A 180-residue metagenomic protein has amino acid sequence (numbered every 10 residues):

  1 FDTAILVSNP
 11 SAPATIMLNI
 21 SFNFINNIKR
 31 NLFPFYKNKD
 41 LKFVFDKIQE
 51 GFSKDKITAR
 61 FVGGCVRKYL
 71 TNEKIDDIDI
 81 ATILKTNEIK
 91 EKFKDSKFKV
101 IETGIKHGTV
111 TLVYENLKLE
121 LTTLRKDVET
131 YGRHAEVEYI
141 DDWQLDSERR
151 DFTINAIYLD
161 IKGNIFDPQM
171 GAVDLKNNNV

Functional and structural regions predicted by a protein language model:
I5-V7: Short, positively charged low-complexity motifs
P13-T15: Intrinsic low-complexity, disordered N-terminal segments enriched in polar/charged/small residues
M17-V180: Catalytic cores of the polymerase beta-like nucleotidyltransferase superfamily and closely associated nucleotide
